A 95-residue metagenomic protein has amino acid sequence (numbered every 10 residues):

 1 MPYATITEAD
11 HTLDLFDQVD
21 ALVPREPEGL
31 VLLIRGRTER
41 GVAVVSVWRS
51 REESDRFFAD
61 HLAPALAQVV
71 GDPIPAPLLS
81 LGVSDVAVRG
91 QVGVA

Functional and structural regions predicted by a protein language model:
M1-V45, R49-A63, V70-A95: Short S/T/G/P-rich N-terminal loop/turn motif that feeds into the first structured element of a domain
